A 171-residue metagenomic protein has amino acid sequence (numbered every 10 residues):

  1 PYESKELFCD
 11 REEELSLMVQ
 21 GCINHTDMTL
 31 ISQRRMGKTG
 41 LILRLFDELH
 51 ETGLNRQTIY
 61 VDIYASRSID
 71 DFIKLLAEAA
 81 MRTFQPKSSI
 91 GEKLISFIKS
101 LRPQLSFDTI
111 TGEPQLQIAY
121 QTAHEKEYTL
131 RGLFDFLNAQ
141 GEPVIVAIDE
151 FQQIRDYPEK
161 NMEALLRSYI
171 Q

Functional and structural regions predicted by a protein language model:
P1-M36, G40-E51: Walker A/P-loop-proximal flanking segment of P-loop NTPase domains
E13-L17, T129-G132, L165: Well-ordered alpha-helical segments embedded in enzymatic catalytic cores
S32-M36, G40-V146, F151-R155, K160: P-loop NTPase nucleotide-binding core
L165-Q171: Substrate-engagement module of ASCE P-loop NTPases
